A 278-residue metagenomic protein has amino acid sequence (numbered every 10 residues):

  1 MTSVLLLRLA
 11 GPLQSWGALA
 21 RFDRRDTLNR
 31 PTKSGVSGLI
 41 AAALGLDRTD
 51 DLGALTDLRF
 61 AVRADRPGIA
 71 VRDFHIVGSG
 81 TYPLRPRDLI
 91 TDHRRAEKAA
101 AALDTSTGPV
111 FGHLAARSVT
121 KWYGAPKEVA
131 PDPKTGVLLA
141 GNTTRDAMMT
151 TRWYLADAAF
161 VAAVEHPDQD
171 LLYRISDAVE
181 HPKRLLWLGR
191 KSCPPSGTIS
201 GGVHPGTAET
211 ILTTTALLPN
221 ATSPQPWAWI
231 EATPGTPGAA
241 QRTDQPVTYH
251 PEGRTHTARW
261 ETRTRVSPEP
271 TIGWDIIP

Functional and structural regions predicted by a protein language model:
M1, A54-T56, Y154-A156: Solvent-exposed loop and beta-edge segments used for protein-protein assembly and interaction
M1-R21: N-terminal, Lys/Arg- and Ser/Thr-rich interaction peptides
T2-L7, R24-N29, R117-A130: Generic detector of short, locally flexible boundary/turn motifs and exposed helical patches
L5, F60, F160: Residue-level detector of short, conserved catalytic/binding motifs and their immediate flanks
P12-L13, P31-V36, D132-V137: N-terminal start-of-chain detector that recognizes signal peptides and the immediate post-cleavage beginning
A20-A102: Glycine/small-residue-rich interface belts in oligomeric ring/scaffold proteins and their assembly partners
D65-P278: Internal, well-folded beta-alpha domain core
